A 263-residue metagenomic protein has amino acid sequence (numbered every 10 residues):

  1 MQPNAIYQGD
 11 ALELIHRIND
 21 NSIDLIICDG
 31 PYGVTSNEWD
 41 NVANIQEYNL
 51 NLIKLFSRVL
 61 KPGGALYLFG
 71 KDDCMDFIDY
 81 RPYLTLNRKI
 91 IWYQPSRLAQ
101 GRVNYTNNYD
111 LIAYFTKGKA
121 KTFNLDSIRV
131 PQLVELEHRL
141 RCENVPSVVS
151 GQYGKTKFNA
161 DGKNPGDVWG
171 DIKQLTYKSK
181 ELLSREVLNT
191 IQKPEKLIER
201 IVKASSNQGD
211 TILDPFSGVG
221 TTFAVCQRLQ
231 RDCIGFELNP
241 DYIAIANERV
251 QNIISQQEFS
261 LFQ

Functional and structural regions predicted by a protein language model:
M1, N247-L261: Short, conserved SAM-binding/catalytic segment of Class I S-adenosyl-L-methionine-dependent methyltransferases
M1-L213, S217-A244: Core catalytic lobe of class I
L125-V130, Q257-Q263: Short, flexible loop/turn segments with low-complexity composition
